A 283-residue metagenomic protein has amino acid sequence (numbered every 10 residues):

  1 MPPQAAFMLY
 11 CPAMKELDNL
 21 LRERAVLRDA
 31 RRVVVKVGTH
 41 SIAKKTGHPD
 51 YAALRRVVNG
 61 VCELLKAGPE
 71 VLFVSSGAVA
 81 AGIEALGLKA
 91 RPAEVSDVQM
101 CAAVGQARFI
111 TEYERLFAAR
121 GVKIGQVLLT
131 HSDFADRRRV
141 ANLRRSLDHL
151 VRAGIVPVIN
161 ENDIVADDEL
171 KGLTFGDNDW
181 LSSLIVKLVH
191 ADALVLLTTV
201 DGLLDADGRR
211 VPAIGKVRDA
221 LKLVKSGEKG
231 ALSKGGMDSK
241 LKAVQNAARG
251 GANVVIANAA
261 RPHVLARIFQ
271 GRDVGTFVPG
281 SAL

Functional and structural regions predicted by a protein language model:
M1-A13: N-terminal amphipathic/basic-hydrophobic helices that include classical n-h-c signal peptides and signal-anchor
Y10-L283: C-terminal catalytic "cap/lid" subdomain
